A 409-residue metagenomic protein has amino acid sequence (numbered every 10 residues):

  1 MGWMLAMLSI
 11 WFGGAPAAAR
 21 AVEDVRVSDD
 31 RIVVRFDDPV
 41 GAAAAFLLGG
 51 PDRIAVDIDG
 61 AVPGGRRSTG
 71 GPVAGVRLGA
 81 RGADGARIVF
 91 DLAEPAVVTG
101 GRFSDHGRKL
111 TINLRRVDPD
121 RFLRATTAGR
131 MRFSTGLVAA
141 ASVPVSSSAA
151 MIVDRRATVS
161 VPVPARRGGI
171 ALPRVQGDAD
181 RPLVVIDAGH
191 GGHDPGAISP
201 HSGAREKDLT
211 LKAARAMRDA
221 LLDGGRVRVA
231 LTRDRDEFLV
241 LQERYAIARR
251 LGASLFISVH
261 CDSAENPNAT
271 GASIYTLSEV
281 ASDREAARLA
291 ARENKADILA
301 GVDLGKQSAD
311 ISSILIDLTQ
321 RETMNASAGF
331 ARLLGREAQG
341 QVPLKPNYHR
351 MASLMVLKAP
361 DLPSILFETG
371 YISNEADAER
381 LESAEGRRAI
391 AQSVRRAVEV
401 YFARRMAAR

Functional and structural regions predicted by a protein language model:
G2-G13: Bacterial N-terminal signal peptides
A15-L183: Signal-peptide-cleaved, periplasmic/extracellular N-terminal interaction regions immediately downstream of the signal
F36-D38, I58-G60, L92-E94, N113-R116 (+5 more regions): Flexible glycine-/small-residue-rich
A43-A45, G100, V227-R235, V259-H260 (+4 more regions): Surface-exposed patches in mature extracellular/periplasmic domains of secreted proteins
A43-A45, G65, H193-A197, E375: Short, solvent-exposed loop/turn elements at domain surfaces
M151-I311, Q320-R332, R388, Q392: Catalytic-core regions of hydrolytic enzymes
E265, L315-R409: Active-site-adjacent mobile loop/cap segments within catalytic or ligand-binding domains
